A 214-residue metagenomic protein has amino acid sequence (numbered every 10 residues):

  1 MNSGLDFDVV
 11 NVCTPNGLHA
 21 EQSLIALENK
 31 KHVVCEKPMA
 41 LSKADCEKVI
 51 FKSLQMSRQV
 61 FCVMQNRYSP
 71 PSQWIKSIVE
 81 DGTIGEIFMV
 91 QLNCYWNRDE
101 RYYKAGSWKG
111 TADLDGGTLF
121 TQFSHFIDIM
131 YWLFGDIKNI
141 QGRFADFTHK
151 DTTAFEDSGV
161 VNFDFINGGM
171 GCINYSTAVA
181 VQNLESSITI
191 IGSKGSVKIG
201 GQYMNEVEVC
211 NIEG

Functional and structural regions predicted by a protein language model:
M1-K52: Beta-loop-alpha module in the N-terminal Rossmann-like domain of NAD(P)-dependent dehydrogenases, especially those
L18, P38, F61-Y68: Rossmann-like NAD(P)(H) cofactor-binding subdomain of soluble oxidoreductases
N29-K31, M56-Q59, G169-M170: A short helix->loop->beta-strand "cap" motif at the edges of active sites that frequently abuts
C35, V60-C62, I173, I199: Hydrophobic residues in well-ordered beta-strands that form the structural core
K37, G82, G168: Conserved G/P- and acidic residue-centered "switch" motifs that form tight phosphate/ATP-binding loops in soluble
Q59, N66-T152: Predominantly a Rossmann-like dinucleotide-binding segment in NAD(P)-dependent oxidoreductases
Q91-C94, K198, Y203-G214: Mobile, glycine-enriched helix-loop/loop "lid" segments at the mouths of ligand-binding/catalytic clefts that gate
T121, I127-E206: Contiguous beta-strand/loop segments that form the cofactor/metal-binding neighborhood of enzyme cores
